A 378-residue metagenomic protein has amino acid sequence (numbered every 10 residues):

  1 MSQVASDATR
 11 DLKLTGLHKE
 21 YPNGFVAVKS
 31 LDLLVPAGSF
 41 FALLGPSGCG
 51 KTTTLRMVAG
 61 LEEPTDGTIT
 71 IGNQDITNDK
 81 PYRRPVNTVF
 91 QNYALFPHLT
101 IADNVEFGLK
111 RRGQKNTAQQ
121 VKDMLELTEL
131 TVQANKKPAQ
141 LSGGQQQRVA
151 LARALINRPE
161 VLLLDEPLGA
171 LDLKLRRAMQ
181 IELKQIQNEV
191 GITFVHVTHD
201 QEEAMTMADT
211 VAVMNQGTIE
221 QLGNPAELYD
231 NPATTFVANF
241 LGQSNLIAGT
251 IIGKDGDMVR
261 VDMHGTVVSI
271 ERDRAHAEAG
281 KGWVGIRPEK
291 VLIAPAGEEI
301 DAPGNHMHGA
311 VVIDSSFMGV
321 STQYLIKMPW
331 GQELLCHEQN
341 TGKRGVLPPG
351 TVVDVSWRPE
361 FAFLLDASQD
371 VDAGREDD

Functional and structural regions predicted by a protein language model:
K13, E20, L34, T70 (+1 more regions): ABC ATPase nucleotide-binding domain
L44-P46: The feature captures the beta-strand-to-loop junction immediately N-terminal to the Walker
A59: Helix-to-loop junction immediately C-terminal to a conserved catalytic motif
T65-T68, Q216, A248: Conserved coupling/switch loops of ABC nucleotide-binding domains, chiefly the family-specific signature
G67-D75: Conserved ABC transporter NBD signature motif
P81-N87, Q91, L95-N239: ABC ATPase nucleotide-binding domains
S244, K254-D378: Non-catalytic connector elements of ABC transporters
